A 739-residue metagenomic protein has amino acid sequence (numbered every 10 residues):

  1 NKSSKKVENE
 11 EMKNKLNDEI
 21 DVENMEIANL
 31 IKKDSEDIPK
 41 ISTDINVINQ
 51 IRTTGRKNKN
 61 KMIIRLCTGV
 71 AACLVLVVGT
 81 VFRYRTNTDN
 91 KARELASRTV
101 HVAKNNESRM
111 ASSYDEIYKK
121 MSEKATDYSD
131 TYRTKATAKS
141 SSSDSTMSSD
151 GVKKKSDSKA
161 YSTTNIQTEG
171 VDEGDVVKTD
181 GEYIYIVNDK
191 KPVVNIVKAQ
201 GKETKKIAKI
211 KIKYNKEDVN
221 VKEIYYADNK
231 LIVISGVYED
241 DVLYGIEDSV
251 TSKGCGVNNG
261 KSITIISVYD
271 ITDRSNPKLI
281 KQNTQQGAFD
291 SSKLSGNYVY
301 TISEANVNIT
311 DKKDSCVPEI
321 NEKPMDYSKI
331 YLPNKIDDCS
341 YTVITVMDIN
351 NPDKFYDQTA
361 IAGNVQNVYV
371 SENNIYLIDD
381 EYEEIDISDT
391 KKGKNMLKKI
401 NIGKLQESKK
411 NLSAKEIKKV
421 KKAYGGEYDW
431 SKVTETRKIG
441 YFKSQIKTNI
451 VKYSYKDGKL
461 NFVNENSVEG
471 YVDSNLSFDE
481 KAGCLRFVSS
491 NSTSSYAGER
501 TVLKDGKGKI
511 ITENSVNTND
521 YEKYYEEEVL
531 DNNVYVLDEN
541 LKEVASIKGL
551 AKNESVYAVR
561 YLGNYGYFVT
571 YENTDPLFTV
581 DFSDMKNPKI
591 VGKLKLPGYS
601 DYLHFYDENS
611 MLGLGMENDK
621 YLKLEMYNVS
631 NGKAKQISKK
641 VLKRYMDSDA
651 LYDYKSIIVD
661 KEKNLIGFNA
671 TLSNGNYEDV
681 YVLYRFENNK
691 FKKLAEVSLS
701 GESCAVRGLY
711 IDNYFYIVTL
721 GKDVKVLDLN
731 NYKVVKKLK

Functional and structural regions predicted by a protein language model:
N1-N58: Disordered, charged N-terminal biogenesis/targeting segments of membrane/secreted proteins
K2-S3, D34, I41, A72 (+4 more regions): Intrinsically disordered, low-complexity segments enriched in Ser/Pro/Gly/Ala and basic residues
S3, T53, K57, L66 (+4 more regions): Positively charged, low-complexity intrinsically disordered regions
K6, N46, L76, T99-H101 (+1 more regions): Detector for intrinsically disordered, low-structure N-terminal pre-sequences
E10, L30, Q50, L66-C67 (+3 more regions): Compositionally biased, intrinsically disordered low-complexity segments
T43-R52, R65-K91: Single-pass transmembrane signal-anchor helices and their membrane-water interface zones
K61-I63: N-terminal export and membrane-targeting signals
T86-K739: Beta-sheet-rich non-transmembrane sensory/scaffold domains
